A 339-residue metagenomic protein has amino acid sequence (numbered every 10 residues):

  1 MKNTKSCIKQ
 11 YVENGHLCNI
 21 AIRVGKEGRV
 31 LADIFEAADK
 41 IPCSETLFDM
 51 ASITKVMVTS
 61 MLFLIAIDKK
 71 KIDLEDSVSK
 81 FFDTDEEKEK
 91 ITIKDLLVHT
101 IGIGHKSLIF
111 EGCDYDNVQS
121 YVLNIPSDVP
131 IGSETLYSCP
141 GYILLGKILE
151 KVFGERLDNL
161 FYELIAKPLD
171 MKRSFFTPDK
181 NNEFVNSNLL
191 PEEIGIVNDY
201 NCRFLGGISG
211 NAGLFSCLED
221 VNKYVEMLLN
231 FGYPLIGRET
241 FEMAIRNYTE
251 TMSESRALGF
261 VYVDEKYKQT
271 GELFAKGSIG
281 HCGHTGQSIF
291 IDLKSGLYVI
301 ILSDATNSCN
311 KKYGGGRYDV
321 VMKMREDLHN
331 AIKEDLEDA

Functional and structural regions predicted by a protein language model:
K2-K9: Short amphipathic alpha-helical segments
I8, I22, G28, K55 (+8 more regions): Residue-level preference for non-acidic, small/hydrophobic
K9-P42, V98, F110-G112, F260-Y262 (+2 more regions): A short, well-structured edge-of-sheet supersecondary motif
K9-Y11, L47, F274-I279, G286: Short, P/G- and charge-enriched loop/turn segments at secondary-structure junctions
N14-C18, K26, K40-C139, E155: Active-site-proximal loop and beta-strand segments within enzyme catalytic domains
K88-G277: Short, surface-exposed loop or secondary-structure junction motifs that flank catalytic or metal-binding residues
G206-G213, K276-I291, S303-S308: Glycine-rich phosphate/pyrophosphate-binding beta-alpha loops
N230, E239-T240, I245, E265-K268 (+1 more regions): Short, gly/Ser/Thr-rich active-site loops of penicillin-recognizing serine hydrolases
